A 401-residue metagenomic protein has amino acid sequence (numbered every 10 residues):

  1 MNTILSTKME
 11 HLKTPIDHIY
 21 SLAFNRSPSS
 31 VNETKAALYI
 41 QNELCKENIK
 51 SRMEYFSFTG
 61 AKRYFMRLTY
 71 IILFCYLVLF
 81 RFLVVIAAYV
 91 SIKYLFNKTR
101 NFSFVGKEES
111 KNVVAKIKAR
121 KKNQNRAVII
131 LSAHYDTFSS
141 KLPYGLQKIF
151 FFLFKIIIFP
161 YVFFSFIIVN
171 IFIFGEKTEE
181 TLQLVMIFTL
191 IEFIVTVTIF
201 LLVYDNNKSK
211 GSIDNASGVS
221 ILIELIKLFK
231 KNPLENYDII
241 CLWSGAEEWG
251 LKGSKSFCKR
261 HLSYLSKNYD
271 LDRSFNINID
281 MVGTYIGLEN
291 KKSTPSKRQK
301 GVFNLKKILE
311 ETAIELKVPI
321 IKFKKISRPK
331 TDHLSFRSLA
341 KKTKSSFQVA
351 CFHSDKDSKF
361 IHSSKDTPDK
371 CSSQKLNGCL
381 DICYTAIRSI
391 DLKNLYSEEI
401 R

Functional and structural regions predicted by a protein language model:
N2-K35, K46-E47, N101, D205-K208 (+3 more regions): N-terminal capping segment at the start of a domain
K13, S27-K35, A216, S220 (+4 more regions): Soluble non-cytosolic domains of exported or imported proteins
T14, K35, Y39, E224 (+5 more regions): Extracytoplasmic/secreted proteins, especially bacterial periplasmic and envelope-associated proteins
H18, F24-K118, L142-G175, E180-M186: A non-catalytic alpha/beta surface segment that caps or lines the substrate-entry region of metallo-dependent hydrolase
L44, L222, F336-L339: Hydrophobic residues within well-ordered alpha-helices
Y55, R273, T284-R401: Active-site-adjacent substrate-binding region of metalloamidase/peptidase-like peptide-processing proteins
I92-V114, T137-L142, I171-F303, K325-H333: Acidic/histidine-rich catalytic neighborhood of metal-dependent amide-processing enzymes
V114-Q124, A133: Short beta-strand-to-loop junctions in surface cap/lid or active-site-entrance loops
